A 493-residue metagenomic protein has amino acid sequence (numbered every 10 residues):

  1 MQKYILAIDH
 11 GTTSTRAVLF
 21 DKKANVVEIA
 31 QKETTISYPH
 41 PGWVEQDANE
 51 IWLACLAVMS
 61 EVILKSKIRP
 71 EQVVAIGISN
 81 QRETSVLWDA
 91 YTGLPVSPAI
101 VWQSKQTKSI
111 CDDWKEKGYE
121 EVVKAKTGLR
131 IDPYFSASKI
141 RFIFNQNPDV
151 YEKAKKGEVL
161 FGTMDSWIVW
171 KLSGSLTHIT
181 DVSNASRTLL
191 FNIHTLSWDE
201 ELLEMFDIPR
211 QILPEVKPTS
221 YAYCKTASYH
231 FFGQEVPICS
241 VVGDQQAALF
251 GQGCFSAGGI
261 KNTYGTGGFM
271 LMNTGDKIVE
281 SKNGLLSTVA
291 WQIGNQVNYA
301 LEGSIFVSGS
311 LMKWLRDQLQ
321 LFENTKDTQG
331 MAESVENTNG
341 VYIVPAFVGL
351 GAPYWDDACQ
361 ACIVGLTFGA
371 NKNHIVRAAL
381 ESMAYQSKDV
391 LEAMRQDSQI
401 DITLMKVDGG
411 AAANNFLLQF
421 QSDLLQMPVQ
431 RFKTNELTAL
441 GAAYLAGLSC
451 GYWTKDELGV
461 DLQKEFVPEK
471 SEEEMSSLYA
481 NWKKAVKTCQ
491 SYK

Functional and structural regions predicted by a protein language model:
M1-Q31, Y38, V74-K117, D149-Y151 (+3 more regions): Glycine/Thr-rich phosphate-binding loops that ligate phosphate moieties of nucleotide and other phosphorylated ligands
Q2, H10-T12, V123-Q245, S308 (+5 more regions): Gly/Ser/Thr-rich active-site cleft segment
A24, Q46, V74-N80, I100-Q103 (+9 more regions): Active-site nucleophile and cofactor-binding loops and adjacent substrate-binding regions of central metabolic enzymes
Q31-Q72: N-terminal phosphate-binding loop and adjacent alpha-helix
I51, E116-D132, Q234-I238, G259-K261 (+1 more regions): A polyampholytic, Gly/Pro-enriched intrinsically disordered region
C55-V74, N147-A154, K171, E200-R210 (+1 more regions): Phosphate/pyrophosphate-binding loops at sites that engage ATP/ADP/AMP, CoA/4′-phosphopantetheine, polyphosphate
V182-Q296, A300, F306-S310, E323-M331 (+3 more regions): ATP-dependent carbohydrate kinase catalytic cores
